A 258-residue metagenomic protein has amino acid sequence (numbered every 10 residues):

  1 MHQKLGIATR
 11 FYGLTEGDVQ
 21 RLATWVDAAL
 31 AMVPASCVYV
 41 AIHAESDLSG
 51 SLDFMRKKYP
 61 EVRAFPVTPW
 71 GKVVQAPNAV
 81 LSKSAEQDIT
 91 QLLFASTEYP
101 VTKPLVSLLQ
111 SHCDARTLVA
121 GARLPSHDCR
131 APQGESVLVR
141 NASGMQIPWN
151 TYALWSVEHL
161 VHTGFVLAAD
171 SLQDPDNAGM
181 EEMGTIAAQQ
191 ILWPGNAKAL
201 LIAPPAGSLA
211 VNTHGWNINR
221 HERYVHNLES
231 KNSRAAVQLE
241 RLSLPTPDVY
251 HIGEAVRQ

Functional and structural regions predicted by a protein language model:
M1-T24: N-proximal low-complexity "stem/linker" segments adjacent to membrane-targeting elements
T15-D18, E45-L52, C129: Short, charged/polar "capping" segments at the starts of alpha-helices and the immediately preceding loops
T24-S36: Short, acidic, metal-binding catalytic loop of nucleotide-sugar glycosyltransferases
Y39-H43: Short internal beta-strands
A44-D88: Active-site-proximal specificity loops/subdomain of glycosyltransferases
D88-P100: Short beta-strand-to-loop acidic/aromatic patch adjacent to the donor-nucleotide binding site
P100-E181: Conserved catalytic core of nucleotide-sugar-dependent glycosyltransferases
Q173-Q258: C-terminal catalytic/acceptor-binding lobe
